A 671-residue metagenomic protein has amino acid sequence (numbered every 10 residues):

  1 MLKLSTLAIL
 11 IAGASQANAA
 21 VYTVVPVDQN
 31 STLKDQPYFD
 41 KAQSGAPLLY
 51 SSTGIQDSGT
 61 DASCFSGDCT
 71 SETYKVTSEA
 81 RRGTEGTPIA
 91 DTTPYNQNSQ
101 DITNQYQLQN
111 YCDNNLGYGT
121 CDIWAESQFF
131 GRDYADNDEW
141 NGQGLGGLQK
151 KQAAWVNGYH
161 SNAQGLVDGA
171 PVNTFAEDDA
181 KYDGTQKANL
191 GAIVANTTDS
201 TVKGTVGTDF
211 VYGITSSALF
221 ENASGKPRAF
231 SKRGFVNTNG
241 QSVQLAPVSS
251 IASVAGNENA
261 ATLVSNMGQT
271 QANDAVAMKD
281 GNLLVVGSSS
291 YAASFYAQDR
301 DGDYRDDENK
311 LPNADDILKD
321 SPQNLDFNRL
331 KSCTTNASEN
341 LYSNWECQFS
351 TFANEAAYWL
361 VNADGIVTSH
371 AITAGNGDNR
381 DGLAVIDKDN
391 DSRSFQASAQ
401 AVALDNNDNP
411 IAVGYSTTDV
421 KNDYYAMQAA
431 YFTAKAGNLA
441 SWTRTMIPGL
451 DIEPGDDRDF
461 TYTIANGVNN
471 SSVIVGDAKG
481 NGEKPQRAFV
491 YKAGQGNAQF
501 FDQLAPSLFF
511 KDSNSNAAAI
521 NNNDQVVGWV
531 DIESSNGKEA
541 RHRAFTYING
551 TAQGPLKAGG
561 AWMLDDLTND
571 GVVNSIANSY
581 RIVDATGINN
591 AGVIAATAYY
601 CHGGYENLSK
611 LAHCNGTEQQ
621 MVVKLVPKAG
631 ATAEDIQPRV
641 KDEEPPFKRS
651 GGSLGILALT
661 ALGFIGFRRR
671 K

Functional and structural regions predicted by a protein language model:
L2, N18-I656, R668-R669: Residue-level hotspots at or immediately adjacent to binding/recognition sites across diverse folds
L2-I9, A658: Sec-dependent signal peptide hydrophobic core
L10, L662-G663: A general, composition-driven signal for non-globular sequence regions
A12-A17: N-terminal signal peptide c-region/cleavage motif recognized by signal peptidases
G663-K671: C-terminal membrane-anchoring or membrane-association module
